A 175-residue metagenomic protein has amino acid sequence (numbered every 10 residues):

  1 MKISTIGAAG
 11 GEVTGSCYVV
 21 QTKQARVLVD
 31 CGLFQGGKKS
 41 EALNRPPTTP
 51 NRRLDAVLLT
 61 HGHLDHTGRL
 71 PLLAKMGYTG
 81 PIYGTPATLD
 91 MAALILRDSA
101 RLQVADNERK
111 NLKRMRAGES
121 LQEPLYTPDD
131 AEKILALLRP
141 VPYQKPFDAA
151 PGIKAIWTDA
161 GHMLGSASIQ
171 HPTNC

Functional and structural regions predicted by a protein language model:
K2, I6, S16-T22, V141-C175: Catalytic core of the metallo-beta-lactamase
G11-V13, T22-G80, G84-M91, I95-L138: Pre-active-site segment of Zn-dependent metallo-hydrolases
